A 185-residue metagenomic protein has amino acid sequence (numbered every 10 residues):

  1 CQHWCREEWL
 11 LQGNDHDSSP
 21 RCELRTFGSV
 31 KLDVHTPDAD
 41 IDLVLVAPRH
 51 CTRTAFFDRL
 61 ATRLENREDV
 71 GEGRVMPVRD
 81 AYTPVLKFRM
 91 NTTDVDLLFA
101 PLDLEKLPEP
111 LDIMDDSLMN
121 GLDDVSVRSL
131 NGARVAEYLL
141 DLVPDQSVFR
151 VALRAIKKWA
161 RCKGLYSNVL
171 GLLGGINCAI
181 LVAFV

Functional and structural regions predicted by a protein language model:
Q2-F56: Active-site nucleotide-donor binding segment shared across nucleotidyl transfer reactions
W4, F57, E68-V185: Catalytic cores of NTP-dependent nucleotidyl/adenyl transfer enzymes across multiple folds
R21-L24, D38-V44, A61, E72 (+2 more regions): Beta-strand-rich binding-surface signature of beta-sandwich/beta-barrel folds used to engage anionic ligands
R21-R25, L64-R67, V75-V78: A short linear-motif detector with a strong N-terminal bias
F57-R63: Short amphipathic alpha-helices in soluble, non-transmembrane regions that often serve as interface/regulatory elements
